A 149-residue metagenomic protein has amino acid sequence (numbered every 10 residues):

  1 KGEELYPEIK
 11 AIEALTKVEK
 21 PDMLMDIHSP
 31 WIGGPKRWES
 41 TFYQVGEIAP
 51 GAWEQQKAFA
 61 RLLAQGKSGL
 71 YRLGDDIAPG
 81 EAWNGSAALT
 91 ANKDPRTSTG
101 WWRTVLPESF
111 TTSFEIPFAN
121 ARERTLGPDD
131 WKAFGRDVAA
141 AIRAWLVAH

Functional and structural regions predicted by a protein language model:
K1-L73, I77-R96, R103, S113-E115: Active-site/substrate-binding loop(s) of hydrolase catalytic cores
A64-S68, P107, R143, V147: Generic surface-pattern signal
W102-E108: Short glycine/proline-enriched loop/turn "hinge" motifs that connect secondary-structure elements and lie
T111-T125: Short helix/strand-capping connector loops at secondary-structure junctions
A121-H149: His/Asp/Glu-rich mid-to-C-terminal helical/loop segments that flank catalytic regions of hydrolases
